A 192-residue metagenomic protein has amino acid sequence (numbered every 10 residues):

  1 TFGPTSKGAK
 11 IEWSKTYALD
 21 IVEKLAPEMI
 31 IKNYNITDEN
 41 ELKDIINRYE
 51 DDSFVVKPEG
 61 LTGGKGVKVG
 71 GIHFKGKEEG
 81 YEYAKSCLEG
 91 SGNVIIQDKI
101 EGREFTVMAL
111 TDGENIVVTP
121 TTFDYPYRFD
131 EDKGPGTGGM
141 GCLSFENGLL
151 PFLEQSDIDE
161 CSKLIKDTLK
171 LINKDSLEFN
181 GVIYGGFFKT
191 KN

Functional and structural regions predicted by a protein language model:
T1-S14, A26-T37: A short, GP-enriched loop/loop-strand-helix hinge that lies immediately N-terminal to, or at the N-terminal rim
F2-P4, I31-N35, V55-P58, I95-D98 (+1 more regions): General beta-strand structural signal in soluble alpha/beta enzymes
K7-E12, T62-G63, P126-R128: Short gly/pro/ser/thr-enriched loop/turn and capping motifs at secondary-structure boundaries
A18, V22-E23: Structural element of the ATP-grasp superfamily
E41-I45: Short acidic active-site motifs
S53-I72: Conserved anion/nucleotide-ligand pocket segment
V67-N192: Internal nucleotide-binding/catalytic subdomain
